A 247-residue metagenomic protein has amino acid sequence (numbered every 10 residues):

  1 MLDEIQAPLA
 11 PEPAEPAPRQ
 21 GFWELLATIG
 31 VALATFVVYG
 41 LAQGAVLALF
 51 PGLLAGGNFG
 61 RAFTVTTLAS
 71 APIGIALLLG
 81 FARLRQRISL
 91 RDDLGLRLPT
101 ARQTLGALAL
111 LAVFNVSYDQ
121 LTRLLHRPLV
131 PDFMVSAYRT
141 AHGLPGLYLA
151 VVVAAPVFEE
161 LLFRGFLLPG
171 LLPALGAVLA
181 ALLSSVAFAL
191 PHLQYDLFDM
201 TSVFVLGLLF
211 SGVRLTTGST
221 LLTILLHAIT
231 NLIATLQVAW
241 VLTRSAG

Functional and structural regions predicted by a protein language model:
M1-D93, R123, L232-G247: N-terminal, membrane-interfacial amphipathic/helix-forming hydrophobic leader that caps and precedes the first
L26-G30, T64-V65, A101-A109, P145-L149 (+3 more regions): Hydrophobic alpha-helical transmembrane segments
G40-G44, V178-S185, A189, L197-G247: Functionally important transmembrane alpha-helices
V46-T66, R87-A155, P173, L242-G247: Juxtamembrane helix-loop-helix connectors linking adjacent transmembrane helices in multi-pass membrane enzymes
L47, L77-R83, A107, D119 (+4 more regions): Structural signal for membrane-spanning alpha-helices in multi-pass inner-membrane proteins, emphasizing helix cores
S70-G74, L147-V151, S202-L206, F210: Hydrophobic core segments of transmembrane alpha-helices in multi-pass, intramembrane catalytic enzymes
R87, A174-L175, Q194, T216-T217: Helix-loop interface residues and adjacent transmembrane-helix termini in multi-pass membrane transporters, primarily
P169-A181: Solvent-exposed interhelical
